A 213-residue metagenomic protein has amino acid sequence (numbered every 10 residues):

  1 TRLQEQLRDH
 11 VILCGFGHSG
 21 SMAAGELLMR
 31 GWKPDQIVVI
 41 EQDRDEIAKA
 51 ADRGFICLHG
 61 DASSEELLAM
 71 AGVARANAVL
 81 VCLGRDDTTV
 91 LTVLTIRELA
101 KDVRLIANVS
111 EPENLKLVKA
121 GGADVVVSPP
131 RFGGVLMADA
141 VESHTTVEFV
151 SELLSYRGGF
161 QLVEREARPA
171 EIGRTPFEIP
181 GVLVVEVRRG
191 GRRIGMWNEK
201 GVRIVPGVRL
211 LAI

Functional and structural regions predicted by a protein language model:
T1-I213: Cytosolic regulatory regions of ion transport systems
